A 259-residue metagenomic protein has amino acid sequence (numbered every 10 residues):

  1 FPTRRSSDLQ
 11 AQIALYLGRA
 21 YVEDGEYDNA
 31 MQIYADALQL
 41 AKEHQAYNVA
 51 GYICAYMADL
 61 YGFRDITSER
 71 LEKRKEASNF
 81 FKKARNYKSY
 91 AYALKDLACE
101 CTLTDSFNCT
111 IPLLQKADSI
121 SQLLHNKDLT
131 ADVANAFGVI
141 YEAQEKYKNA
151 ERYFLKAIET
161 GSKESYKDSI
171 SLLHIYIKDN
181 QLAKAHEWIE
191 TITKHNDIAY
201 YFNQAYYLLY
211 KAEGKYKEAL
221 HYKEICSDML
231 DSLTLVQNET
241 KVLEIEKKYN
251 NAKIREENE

Functional and structural regions predicted by a protein language model:
F1-S6: Short, small-residue-biased leader/transition segments that mark boundaries at the very start of proteins
Q12, Y52-I53, Y92, D132 (+4 more regions): Residue register of alpha-helical TPR repeats
E190-E259: Hydrophobic positions within repeat-based interaction scaffolds
